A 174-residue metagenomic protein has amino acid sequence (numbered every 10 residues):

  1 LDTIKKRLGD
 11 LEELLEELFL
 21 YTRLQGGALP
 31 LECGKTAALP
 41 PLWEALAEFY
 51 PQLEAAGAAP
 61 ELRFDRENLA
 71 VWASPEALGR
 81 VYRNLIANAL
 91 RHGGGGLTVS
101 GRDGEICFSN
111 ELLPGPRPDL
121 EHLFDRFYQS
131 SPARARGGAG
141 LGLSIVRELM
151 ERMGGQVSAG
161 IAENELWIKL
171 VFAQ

Functional and structural regions predicted by a protein language model:
K6-L11: Short alpha-helical segment of the dimerization/phosphotransfer core of two-component systems
G26-L31, A70-A73: Conserved micro-motifs of the catalytic ATP-binding
E32-K35, A59-L69: Conserved catalytic submotifs in the C-terminal HATPase_c
A89-L90: Short helix-loop "hinge" at the ATP-lid/N-box region of the Bergerat-fold HATPase_c
G96-E105: Short beta-strand/loop element within the Bergerat-fold HATPase_c
G115-Y128: Short conserved segment of the HATPase_c
